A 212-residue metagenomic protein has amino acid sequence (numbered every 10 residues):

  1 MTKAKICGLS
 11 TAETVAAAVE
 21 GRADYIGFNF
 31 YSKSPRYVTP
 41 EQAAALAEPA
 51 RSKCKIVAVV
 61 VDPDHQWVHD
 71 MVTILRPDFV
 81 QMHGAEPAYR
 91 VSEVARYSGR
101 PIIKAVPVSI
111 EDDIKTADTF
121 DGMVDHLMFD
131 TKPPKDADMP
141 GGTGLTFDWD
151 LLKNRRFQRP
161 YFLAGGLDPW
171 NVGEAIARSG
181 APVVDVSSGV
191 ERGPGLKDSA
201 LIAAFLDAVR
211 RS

Functional and structural regions predicted by a protein language model:
M1-V183, S188-S212: Conserved N-terminal beta1-alpha1 strand-loop-helix module at the mouth
